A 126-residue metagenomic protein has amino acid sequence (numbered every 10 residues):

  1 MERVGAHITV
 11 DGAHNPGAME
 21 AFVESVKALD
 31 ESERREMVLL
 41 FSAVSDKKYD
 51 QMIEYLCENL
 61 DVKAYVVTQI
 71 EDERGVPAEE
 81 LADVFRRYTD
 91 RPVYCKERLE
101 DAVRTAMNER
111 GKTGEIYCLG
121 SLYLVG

Functional and structural regions predicted by a protein language model:
M1-A64: Nucleotide phosphate-binding/pyrophosphate-handling subdomain across enzymes that bind or process nucleotide phosphates
I8, I53-E115: C-terminal helical cap/extension that packs against the catalytic core of soluble nucleotide-cofactor enzymes
S32-R35, G111-T113, Y117: Short helix-terminating capping/connector loops at secondary-structure junctions
S121: Active-site-proximal loop/hinge segments that shape catalytic or ion-binding/gating pockets
L124-G126: Short, active-site-adjacent cap segments at secondary-structure transitions
